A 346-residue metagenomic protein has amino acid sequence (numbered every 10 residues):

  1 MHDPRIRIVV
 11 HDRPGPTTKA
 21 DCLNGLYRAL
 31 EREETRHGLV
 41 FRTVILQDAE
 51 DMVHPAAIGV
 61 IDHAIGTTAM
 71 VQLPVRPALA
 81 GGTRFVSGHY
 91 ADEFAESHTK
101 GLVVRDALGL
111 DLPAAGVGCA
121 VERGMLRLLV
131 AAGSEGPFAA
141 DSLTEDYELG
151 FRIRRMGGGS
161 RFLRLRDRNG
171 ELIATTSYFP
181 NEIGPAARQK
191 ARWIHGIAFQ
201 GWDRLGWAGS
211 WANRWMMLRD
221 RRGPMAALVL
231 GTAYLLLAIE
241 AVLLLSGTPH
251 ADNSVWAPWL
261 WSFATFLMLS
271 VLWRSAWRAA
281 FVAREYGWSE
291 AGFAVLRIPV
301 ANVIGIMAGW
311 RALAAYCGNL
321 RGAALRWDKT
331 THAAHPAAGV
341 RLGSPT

Functional and structural regions predicted by a protein language model:
M1-R168, L172-E182, R188-A198: Internal catalytic domains of large membrane-associated glycosyltransferases
I45, A49-E50, P113, V117-G118 (+2 more regions): Secondary-structure capping and boundary motifs in well-ordered enzyme cores
F162, R168, T175-G223, V229-T232 (+1 more regions): Long, K/E/R/D-enriched contiguous segments that form extended
N181-P185, Q189, W193-D203, F293-V340: Membrane-proximal soluble regions of multi-pass membrane proteins
R222-N319: Membrane-embedded multi-pass helical conduit in multi-pass membrane proteins, especially envelope-biosynthetic
V340-T346: Long, low-complexity, intrinsically disordered cytosolic termini of multi-pass membrane proteins
